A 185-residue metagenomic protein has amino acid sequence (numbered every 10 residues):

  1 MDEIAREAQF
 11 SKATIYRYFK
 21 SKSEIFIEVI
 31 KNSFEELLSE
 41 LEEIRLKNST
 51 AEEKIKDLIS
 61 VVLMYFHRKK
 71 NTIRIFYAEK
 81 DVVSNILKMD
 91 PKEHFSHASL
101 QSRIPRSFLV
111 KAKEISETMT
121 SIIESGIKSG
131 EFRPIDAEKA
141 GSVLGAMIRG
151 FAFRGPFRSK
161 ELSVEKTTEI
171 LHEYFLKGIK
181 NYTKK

Functional and structural regions predicted by a protein language model:
M1-E28: Helix-turn-helix
E3, T50-K54, D136-K139: A conserved beta-strand->loop->alpha-helix hinge within the catalytic CA
E7, E24-K47, E53-M64, R68 (+6 more regions): Alpha-helical structural segments
I44, N48, F76, K80-L87 (+1 more regions): Secondary-structure edge/capping motif, primarily at the C-terminal ends of alpha-helices and the immediately following
E53-H94, G145, N181-K184: Helical hydrophobic small-molecule/effector-binding pocket
D57, V83-K128, S142, E169: Amphipathic alpha-helical packing segments from all-alpha helical-bundle domains
M64, E117-S129, A137, S142-K185: C-terminal peripheral helix-coil segments that are non-catalytic and often amphipathic
